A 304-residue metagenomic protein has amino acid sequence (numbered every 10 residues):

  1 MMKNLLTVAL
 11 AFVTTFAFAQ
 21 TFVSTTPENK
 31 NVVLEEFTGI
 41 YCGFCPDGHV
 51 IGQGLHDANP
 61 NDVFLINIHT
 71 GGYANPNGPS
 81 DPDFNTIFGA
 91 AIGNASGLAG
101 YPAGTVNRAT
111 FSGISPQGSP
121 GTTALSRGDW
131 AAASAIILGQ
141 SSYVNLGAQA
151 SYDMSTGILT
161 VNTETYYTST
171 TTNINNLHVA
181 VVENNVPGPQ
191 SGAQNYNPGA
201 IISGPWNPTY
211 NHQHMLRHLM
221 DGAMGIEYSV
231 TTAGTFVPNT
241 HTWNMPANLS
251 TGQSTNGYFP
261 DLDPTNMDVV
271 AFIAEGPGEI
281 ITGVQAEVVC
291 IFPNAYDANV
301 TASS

Functional and structural regions predicted by a protein language model:
M1-T26, Y296-N299, S303: Bacterial Sec-dependent N-terminal signal peptides
N4-T7, V32, L98: N-terminal capping/interface segment
L6, T21-S24, N29, G93 (+2 more regions): Short, well-ordered helical secondary-structure segments
F22-G71: Local sequence-structure signature of Cys/Sec-based thiol-disulfide redox active-site neighborhoods
N31-L34, Y143-A148, P293-S303: Proline-enriched interdomain boundary motifs that mark the N-terminal boundary and often initiate the first structured
V50, N61-N294: Short, conserved sequence motifs used for protein processing/export or organelle targeting and for catalysis
